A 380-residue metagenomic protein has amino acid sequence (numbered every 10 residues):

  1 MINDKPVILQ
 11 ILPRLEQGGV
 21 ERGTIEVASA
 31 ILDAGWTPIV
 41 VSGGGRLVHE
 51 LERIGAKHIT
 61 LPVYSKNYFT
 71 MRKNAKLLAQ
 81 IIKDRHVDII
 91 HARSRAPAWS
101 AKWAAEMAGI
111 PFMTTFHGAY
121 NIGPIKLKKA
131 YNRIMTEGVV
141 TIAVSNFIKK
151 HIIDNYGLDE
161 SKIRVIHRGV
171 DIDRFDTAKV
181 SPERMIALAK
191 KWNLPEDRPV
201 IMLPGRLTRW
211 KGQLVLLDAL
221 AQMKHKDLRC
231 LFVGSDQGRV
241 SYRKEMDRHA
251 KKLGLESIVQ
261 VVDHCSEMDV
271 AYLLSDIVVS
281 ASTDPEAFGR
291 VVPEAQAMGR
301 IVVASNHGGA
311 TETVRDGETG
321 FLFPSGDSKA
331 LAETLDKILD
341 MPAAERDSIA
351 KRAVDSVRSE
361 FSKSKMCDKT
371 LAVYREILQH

Functional and structural regions predicted by a protein language model:
G18-E26, P199-Q222, K244, K329 (+2 more regions): A conserved mid-protein helix/loop that constitutes part of the nucleotide-sugar donor-binding site
V40, I301-A304, V314: Short hydrophobic beta-strand element within catalytic cores of glycosyltransferases and related nucleotide-activated
V41-R46, V170, P204, R229-K244: Glycosyltransferase donor-sugar binding loop
A92-A98, F116: Short His-centered aromatic/hydrophobic patch
M113-V144, K150: A conserved, positively charged/aromatic
G238-R243, L255-C265, A271, F321-L322: Active-site donor-binding acidic/aromatic loop of nucleotide-activated sugar and phosphosugar transferases involved
D316-G317, F321-K329, K337-A343: Conserved acidic donor-binding segment of nucleotide-sugar-dependent glycosyltransferases
A330, K337, A344-E360, K369-A372: A short, well-ordered alpha-helix in the C-terminal region of glycosyltransferases
